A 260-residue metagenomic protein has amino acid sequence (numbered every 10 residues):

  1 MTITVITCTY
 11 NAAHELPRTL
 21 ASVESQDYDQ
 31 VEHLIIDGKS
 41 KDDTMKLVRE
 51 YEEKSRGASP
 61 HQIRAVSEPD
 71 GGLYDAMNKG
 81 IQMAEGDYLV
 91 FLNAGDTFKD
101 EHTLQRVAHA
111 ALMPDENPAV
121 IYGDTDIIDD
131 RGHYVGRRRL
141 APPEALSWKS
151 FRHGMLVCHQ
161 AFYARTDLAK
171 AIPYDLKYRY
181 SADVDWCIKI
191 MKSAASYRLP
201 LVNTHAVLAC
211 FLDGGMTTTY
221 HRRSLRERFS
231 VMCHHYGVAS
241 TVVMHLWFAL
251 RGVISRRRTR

Functional and structural regions predicted by a protein language model:
M1-T219, S255-R258: Nucleotide-sugar donor-binding/catalytic module of glycosyltransferases that assemble extracellular/cell-envelope
A194, A206-V207, T218-V242: Catalytic core of nucleotide-sugar-dependent glycosyltransferases
C233-R260: Membrane-proximal basic amphipathic "stem/tether" segments
